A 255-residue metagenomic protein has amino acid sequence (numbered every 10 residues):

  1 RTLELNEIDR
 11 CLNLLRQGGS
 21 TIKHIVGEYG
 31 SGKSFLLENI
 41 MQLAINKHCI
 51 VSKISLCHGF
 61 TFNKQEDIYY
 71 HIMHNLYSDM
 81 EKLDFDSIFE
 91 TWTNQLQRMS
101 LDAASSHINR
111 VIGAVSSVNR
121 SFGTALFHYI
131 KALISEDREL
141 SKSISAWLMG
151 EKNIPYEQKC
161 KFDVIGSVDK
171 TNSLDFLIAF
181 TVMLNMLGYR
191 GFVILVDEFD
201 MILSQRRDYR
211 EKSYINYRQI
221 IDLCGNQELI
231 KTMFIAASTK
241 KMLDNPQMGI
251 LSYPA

Functional and structural regions predicted by a protein language model:
R1-T21: A short, basic N-terminal segment
I8, A44, F199: Conserved RecA-like P-loop NTPase ATPase core
D9-L12, M41, Y69, M73 (+3 more regions): Short, well-ordered alpha-helical packing segments
S20-T21, K47-V51, I230-T232, A255: Short glycine-/polar-rich loops that comprise or flank the Walker A/P-loop and associated switch/sensor motifs
I22-G27, S31-L187: P-loop NTPase nucleotide-binding core
W147-A255: The catalytic "switch" region of P-loop NTPases
